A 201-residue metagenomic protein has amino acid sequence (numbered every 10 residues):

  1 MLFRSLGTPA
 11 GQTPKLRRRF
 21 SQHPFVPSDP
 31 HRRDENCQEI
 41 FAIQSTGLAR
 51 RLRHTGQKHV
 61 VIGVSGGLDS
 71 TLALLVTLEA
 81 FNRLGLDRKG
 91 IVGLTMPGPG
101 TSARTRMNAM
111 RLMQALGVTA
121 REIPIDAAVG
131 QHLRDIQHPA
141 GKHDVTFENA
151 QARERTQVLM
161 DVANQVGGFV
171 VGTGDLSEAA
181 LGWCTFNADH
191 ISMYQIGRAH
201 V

Functional and structural regions predicted by a protein language model:
M1-L2: Short, small-residue-biased leader/transition segments that mark boundaries at the very start of proteins
L6-S21, L86, G90-H143, A152 (+1 more regions): A conserved beta-strand->alpha-helix junction
K15-R18, N36-V61, T156-V162: Phosphate/ATP-binding catalytic cores across multiple sugar-kinase/actin-like superfamilies, primarily ASKHA
H23-N36, T55-V64, G93-T95, P139-V145 (+1 more regions): Glycine- and acidic
Q44-S45, R50-G85: A phosphate-binding catalytic loop at a beta-strand-loop-alpha-helix junction that coordinates phosphoryl groups
T55, I62-S65, T71, L75 (+4 more regions): Generic beta-strand/beta-sheet core signal
V64-L78, A103-N108, D135-I136, T185-A188: Short glycine/threonine-rich loop-to-helix capping motif typified by GTGT followed within a few residues by an Asp-Pro
F81, L116, P139-H200: Active-site adenylate/phosphate-handling loop in enzymes that bind or generate adenylated species
